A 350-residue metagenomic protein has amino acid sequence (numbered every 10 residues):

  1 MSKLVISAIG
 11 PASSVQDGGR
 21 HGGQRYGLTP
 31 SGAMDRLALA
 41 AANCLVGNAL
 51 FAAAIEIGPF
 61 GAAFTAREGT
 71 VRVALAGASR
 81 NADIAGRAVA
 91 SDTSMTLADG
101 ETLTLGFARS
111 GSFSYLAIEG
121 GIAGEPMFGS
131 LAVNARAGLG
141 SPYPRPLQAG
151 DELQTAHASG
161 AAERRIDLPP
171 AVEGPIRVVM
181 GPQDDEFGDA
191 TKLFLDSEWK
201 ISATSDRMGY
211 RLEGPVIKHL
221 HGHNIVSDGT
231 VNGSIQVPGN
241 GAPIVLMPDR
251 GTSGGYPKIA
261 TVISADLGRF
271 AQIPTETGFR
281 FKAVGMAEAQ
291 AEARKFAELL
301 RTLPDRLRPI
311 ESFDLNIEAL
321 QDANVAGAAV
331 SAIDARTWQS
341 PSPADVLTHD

Functional and structural regions predicted by a protein language model:
M1-D350: Conserved "landmark" site that anchors the functional core of diverse proteins
